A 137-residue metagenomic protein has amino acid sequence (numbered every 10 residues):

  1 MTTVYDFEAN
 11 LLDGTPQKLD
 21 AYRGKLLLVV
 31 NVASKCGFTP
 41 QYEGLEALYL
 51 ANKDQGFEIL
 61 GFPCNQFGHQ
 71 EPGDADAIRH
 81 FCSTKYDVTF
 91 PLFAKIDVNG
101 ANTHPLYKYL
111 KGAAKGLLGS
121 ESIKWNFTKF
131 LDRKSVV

Functional and structural regions predicted by a protein language model:
M1-S135: Chalcogenol-based redox active-site neighborhoods
